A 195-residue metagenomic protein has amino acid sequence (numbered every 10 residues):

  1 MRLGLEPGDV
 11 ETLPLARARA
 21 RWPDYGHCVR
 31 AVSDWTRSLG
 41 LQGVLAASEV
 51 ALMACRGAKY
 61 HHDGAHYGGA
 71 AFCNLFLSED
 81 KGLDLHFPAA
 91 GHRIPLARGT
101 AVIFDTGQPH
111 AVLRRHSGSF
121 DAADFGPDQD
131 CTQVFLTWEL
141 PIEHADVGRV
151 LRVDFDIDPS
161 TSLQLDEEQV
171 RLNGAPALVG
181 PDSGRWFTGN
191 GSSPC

Functional and structural regions predicted by a protein language model:
M1-A16, A47-V50, V170-R185: Short glycine-rich, low-complexity/disordered patches
M1-Q42, S192: Non-heme Fe(II)/2-oxoglutarate
W35-I103, Q108: Catalytic core of non-heme Fe(II) oxygenases with the double-stranded beta-helix
H86-C195: Catalytic core of Fe(II)/2-oxoglutarate
